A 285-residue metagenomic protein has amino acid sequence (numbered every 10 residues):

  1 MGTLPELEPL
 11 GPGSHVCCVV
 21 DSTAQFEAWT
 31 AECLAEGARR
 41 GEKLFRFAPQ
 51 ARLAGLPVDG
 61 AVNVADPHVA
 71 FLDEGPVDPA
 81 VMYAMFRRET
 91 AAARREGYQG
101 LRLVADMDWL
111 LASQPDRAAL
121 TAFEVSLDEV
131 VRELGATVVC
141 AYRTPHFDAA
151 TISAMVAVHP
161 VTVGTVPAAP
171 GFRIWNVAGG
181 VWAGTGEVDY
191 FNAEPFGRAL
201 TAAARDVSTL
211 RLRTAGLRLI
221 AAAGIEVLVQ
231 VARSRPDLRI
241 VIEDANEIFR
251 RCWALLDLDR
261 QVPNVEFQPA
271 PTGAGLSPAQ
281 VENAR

Functional and structural regions predicted by a protein language model:
G2-V16, A24, A61-V177, S277 (+1 more regions): Trafficking entry modules
L10-A51, A221-A222: Glycine-rich P-loop/Walker A and Walker A-like loops and their local beta1-loop-alpha1 context in P-loop NTPases
W29, A54-G55, I248-C252: Phosphate- and divalent-cation-binding pockets in alpha/beta enzyme and binding domains that engage nucleotide-derived
T30, D116-A119, P195, A223-G224: Residues at alpha-helix caps and immediate loop-helix transition turns in enzyme cores, especially N- and C-cap
E32-E36, R88-A92, A199-A202, V231: A generic secondary-structure signal
E32-P79, G171: Domain-start "cap" segments at the beginnings of catalytic or binding domains
E42-F45, V62, Q99-A105, L134-C140 (+2 more regions): Hydrophobic beta-strand segments of well-ordered beta-sheets in folded domains
V131-E133, Y142-R285: STAS-like cytosolic regulatory interaction modules
